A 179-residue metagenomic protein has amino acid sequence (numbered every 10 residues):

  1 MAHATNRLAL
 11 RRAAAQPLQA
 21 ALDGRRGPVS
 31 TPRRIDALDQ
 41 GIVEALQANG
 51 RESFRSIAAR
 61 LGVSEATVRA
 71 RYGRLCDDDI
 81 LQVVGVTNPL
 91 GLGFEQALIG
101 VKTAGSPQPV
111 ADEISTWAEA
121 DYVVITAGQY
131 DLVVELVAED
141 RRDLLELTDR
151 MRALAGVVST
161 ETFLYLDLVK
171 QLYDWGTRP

Functional and structural regions predicted by a protein language model:
M1-P179: A compositional/biophysical signature of low hydrophobicity enriched in polar/charged and small residues
